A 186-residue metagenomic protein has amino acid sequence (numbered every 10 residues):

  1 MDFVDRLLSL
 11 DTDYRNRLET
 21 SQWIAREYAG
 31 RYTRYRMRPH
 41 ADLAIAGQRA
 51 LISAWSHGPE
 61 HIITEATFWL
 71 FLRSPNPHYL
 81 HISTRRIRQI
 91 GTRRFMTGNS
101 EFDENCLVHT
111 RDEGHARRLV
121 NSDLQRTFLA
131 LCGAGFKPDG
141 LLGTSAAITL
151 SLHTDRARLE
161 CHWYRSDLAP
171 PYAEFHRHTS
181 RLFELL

Functional and structural regions predicted by a protein language model:
F3-T67, F71-L186: Charged, low-complexity intrinsically disordered regions
